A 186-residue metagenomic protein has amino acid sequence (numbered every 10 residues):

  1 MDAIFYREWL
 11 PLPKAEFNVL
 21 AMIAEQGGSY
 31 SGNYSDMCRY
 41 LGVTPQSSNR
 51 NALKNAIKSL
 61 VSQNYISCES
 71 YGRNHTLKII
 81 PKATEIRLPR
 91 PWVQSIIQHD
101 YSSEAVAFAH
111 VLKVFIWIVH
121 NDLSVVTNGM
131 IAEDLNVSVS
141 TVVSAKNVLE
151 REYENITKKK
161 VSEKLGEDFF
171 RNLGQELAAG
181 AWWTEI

Functional and structural regions predicted by a protein language model:
M1-I186: Electropositive, intrinsically flexible nucleic-acid-contacting patches
